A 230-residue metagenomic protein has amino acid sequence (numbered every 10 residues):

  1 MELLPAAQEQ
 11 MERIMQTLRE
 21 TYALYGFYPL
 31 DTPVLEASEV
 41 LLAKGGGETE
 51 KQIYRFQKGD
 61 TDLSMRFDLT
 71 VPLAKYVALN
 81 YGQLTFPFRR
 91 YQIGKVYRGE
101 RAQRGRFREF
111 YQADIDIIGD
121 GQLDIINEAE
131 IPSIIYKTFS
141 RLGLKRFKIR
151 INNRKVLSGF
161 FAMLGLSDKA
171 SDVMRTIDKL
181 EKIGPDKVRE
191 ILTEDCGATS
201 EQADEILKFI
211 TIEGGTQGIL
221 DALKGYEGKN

Functional and structural regions predicted by a protein language model:
M1-N230: Extended, charged alpha-beta segments that form solvent-exposed binding/catalytic grooves in nucleic-acid-handling
